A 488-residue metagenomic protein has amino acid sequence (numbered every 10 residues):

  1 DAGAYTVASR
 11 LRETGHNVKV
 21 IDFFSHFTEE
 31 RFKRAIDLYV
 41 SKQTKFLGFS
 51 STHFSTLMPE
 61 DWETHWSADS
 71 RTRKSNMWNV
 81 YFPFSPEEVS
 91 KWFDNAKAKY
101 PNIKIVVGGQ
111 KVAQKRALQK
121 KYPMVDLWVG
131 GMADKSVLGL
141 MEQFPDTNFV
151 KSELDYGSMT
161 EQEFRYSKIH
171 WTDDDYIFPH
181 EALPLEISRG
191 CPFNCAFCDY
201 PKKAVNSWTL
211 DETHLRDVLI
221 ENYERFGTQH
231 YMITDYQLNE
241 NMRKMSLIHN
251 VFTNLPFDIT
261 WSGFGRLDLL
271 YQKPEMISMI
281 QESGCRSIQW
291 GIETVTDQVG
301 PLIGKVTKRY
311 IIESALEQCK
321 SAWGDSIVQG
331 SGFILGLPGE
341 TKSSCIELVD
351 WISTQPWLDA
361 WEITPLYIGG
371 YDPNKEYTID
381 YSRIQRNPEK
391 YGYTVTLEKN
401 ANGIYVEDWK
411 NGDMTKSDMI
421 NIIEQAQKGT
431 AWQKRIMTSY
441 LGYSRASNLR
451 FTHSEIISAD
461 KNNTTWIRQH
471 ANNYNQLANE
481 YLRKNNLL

Functional and structural regions predicted by a protein language model:
D1-I220, E224-R225: Acidic, low-complexity intrinsically disordered segments
A2, F32-I36, W78-N95, M245-I248 (+4 more regions): Well-ordered, non-membrane alpha-helical segments in soluble/globular domains
Y39-T44, N95, N102, T394-L488: Radical SAM enzyme core and accessory elements
H53-W62, Q114-A117, F193, M242-R243 (+4 more regions): Flexible glycine/acidic-rich beta-alpha junction loops that bind and position SAM and/or redox cofactors in anaerobic
A98-V107, D258-T260, S326-Q329: Short beta-strand/loop segments at the ligand-binding rim of alpha/beta enzyme cores
L118, P123, G131, S246-T253 (+1 more regions): Short, electropositive alpha-helical surface patch
M124-V125, Q281-S287, W357-L358: Glycine-enriched alpha-helix->loop->beta-strand junction motifs that scaffold or abut catalytic
Q162-V328, L335, D350: Radical SAM [4Fe-4S] cluster-binding motif and immediate context
